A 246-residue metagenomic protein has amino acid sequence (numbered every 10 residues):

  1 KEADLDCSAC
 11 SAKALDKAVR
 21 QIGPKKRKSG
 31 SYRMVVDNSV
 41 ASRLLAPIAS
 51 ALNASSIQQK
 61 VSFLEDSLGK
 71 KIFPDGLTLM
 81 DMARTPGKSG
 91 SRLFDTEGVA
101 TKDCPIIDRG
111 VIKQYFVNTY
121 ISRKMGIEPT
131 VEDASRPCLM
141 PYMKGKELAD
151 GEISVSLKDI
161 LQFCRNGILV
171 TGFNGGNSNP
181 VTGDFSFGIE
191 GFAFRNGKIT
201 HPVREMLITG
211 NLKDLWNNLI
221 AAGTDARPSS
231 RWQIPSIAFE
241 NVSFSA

Functional and structural regions predicted by a protein language model:
K1-I48, L52: Internal alpha/beta scaffold segment
K1-L5, D37, L45, A49 (+1 more regions): Extended amphipathic alpha-helical scaffolds
E2-C10, P24-K26, D37, S56 (+4 more regions): Catalytic cores of large soluble enzymes that bind and process phosphate-bearing ligands
C10-K13, F63, D159, D214: Exposed alpha-helical structural elements
I22-G30, S56-K60, I168-G172, R227-P228: Residue-level signal for secondary-structure boundary elements
A51, S67-A246: Dual-mode signal for accessory low-complexity, basic/Gly-rich regions
